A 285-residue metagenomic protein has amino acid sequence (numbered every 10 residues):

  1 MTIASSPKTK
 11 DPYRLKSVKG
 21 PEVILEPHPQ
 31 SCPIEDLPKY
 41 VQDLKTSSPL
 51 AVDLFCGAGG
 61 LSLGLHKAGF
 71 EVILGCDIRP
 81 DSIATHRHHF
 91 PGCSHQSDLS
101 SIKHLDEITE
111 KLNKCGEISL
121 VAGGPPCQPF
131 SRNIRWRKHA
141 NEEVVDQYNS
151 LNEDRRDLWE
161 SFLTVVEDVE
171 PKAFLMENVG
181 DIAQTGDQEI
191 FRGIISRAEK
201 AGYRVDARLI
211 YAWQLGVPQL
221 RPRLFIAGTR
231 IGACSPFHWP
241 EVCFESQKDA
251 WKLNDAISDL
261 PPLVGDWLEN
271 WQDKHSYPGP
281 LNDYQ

Functional and structural regions predicted by a protein language model:
M1-F70, R197-K200, R223-Q285: S-adenosyl-L-methionine-dependent DNA methyltransferase catalytic core
G20-E170, G180-Q184, Q188-R192: Core alpha/beta nucleotide-donor-binding catalytic domains of modification enzymes
S97, G180, Y203-Q214: Conserved S-adenosyl-L-methionine
G124, E177, Y211, A227: Alpha/beta-hydrolase-fold catalytic nucleophile elbow
K172-M176: Conserved beta-strand signature within the Rossmann-like core of class I S-adenosyl-L-methionine
T185-G186, Q214-V217: Flexible, glycine-rich beta-alpha linker
I190-V205: Conserved Class I S-adenosyl-L-methionine
Q219-R221: Short, solvent-exposed loop/turn segments at the edges of secondary structure
